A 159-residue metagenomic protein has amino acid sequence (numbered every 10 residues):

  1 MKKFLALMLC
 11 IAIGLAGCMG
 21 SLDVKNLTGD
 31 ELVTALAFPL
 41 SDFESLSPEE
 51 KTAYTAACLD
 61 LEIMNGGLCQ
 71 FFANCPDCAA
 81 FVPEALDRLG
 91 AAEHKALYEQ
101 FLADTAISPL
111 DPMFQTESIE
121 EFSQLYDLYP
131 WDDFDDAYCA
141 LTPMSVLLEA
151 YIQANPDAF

Functional and structural regions predicted by a protein language model:
M1-K2, M19: N-terminal hydrophobic targeting signals that begin at the initiator methionine
K2-M8: Sec-dependent signal peptide recognition, specifically the positively charged N-region followed immediately by
L9, I13-G17: Hydrophobic core
L22-N65, C69-F81, A85-F159: Extended, alpha-helix-rich binding/interface surfaces that flank or overlap catalytic cores and mediate recognition
